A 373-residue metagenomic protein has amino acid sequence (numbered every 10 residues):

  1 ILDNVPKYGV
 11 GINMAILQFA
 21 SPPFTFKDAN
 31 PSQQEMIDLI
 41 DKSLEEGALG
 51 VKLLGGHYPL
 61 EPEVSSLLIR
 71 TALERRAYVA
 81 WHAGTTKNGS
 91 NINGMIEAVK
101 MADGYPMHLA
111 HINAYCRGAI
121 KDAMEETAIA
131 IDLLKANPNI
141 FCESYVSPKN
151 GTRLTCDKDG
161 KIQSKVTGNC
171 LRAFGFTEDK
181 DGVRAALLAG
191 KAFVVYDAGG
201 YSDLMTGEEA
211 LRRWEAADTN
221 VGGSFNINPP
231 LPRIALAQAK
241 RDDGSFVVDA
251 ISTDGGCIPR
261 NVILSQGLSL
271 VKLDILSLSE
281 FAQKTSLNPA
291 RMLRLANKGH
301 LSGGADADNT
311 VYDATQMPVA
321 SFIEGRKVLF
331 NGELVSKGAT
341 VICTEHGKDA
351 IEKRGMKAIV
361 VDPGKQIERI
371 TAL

Functional and structural regions predicted by a protein language model:
I1-G55, A72-R76: Divalent-metal coordination cores built from histidine and acidic residues
I1-V5, Y58-T71, N88-G94, A123-T127: Active-site-adjacent beta->alpha loops and helix N-cap segments on the catalytic face of soluble alpha/beta enzymes
M14-Q18, V51-L53, V79-A83, M107-H111 (+2 more regions): Hydrophobic faces of well-ordered beta-strands that scaffold small-molecule active sites in alpha/beta enzyme cores
Q18-P22, H57, T85-K87, N91 (+3 more regions): Active-site-proximal loop/turn and secondary-structure-junction residues that shape catalytic pockets, frequently
A29-S43, N91-A98, A235-Q238: Short, acidic/polar
I40, L49, N113, I120-S269 (+1 more regions): Active-site neighborhoods of metal-dependent hydrolases
K42-S43, T71-A72, A98-A102, L133-L134 (+1 more regions): Generic structural signal for hydrophobic
W214, R241-V248, G255, P259-L373: Active-site microenvironment of metallo-dependent hydrolases
